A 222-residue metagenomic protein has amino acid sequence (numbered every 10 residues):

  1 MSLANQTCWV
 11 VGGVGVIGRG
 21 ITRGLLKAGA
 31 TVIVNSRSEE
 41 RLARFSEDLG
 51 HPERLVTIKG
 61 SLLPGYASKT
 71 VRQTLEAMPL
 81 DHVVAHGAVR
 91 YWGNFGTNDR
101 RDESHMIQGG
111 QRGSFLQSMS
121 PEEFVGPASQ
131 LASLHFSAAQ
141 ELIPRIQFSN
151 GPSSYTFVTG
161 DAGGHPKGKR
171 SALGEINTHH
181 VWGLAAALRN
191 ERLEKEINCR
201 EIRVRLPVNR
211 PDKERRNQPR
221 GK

Functional and structural regions predicted by a protein language model:
M1-V10: Flexible N-terminal pre-Rossmann segment of NAD(P)-dependent oxidoreductases
V11, P79-N94, S104-G109, F157 (+1 more regions): Rossmann-fold scaffold of SDR-type NAD(P)-dependent oxidoreductases
V14, I21-G24: N-terminal Rossmann NAD(P)H-binding glycine-rich loop of SDR-like oxidoreductase domains
G29-R44: Conserved glycine-rich Rossmann-like NAD(P)H-binding loop of the short-chain dehydrogenase/reductase
L49-Y66: Rossmann-fold cofactor-recognition segment
S61-P79: Conserved Rossmann-fold cofactor-binding substructure of NAD(P)-dependent oxidoreductases
G96-T97, E103-G110, F115-L193, L206-V208: Catalytic loop of short-chain dehydrogenase/reductase
N190, E194-K222: C-terminal helical subdomain
